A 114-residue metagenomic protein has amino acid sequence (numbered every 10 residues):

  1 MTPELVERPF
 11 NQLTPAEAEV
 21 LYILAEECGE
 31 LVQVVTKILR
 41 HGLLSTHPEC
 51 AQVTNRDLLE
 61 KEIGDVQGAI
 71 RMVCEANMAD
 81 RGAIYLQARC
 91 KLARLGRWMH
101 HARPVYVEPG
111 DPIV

Functional and structural regions predicted by a protein language model:
M1-V114: Flexible "arm" and connector segments at domain edges
